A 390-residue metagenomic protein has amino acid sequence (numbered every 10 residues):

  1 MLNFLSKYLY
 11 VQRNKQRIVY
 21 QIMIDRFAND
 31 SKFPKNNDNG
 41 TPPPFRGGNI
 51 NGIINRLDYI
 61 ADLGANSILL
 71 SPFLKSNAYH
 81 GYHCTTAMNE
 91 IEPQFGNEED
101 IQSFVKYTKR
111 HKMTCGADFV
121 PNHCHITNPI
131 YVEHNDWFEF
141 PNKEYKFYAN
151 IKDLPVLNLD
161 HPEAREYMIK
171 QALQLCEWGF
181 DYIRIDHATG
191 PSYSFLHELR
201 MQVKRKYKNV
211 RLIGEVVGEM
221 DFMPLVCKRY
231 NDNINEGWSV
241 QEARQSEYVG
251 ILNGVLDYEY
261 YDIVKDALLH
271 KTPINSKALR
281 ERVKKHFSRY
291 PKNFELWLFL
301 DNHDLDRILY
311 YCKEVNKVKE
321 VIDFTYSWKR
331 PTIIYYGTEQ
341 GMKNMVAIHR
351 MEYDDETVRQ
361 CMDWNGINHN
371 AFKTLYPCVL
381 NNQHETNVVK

Functional and structural regions predicted by a protein language model:
M1-M23, F27-N29, P34-S67, K75 (+7 more regions): Carbohydrate-interacting/catalytic domains
Y10-I18, M23-L69, F73-W178, L196-R211 (+4 more regions): Substrate-binding/active-site clefts of carbohydrate-active enzymes
V19-M23, S67-P72, C115-A117, Y182-D186 (+5 more regions): Structural recognition of the beta-strand scaffold that forms the well-ordered cores of secreted hydrolase catalytic
D25-A28, L74-S76, P121-N122, C176 (+7 more regions): Short, solvent-exposed loop/turn segments at secondary-structure junctions
N39, F180-I185, L305-R307, V388-V389: Glycine- and acidic
V105, K109-H111, K170, D186-K292 (+4 more regions): Active-site-proximal helices and loops of the catalytic beta/alpha 8
L157, L298-D301: Short glycine- and hydrophobic/aromatic-rich loop-to-beta-strand nucleating segment in the catalytic cores
F180, K204-Y207, D304, Y326 (+1 more regions): Hydrophobic/aromatic-lined pockets within catalytic cores
